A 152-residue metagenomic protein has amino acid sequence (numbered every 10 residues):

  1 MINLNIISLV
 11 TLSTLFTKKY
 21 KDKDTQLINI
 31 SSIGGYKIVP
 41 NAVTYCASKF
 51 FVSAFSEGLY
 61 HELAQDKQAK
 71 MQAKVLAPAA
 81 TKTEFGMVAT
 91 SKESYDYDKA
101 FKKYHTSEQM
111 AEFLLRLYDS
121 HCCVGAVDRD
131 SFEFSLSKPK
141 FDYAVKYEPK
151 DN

Functional and structural regions predicted by a protein language model:
M1-I2: A hydrophobic alpha-helix adjacent to the NAD(P)-binding/active-site core of NAD(P)-dependent oxidoreductases, strongly
S13, S48: Active-site helix of classical SDR
K19-K21, K37, G58-M71: Active-site-adjacent segment of SDR/Rossmann-fold oxidoreductases
S32: Residue(s) in the substrate-gating loop at a strand-loop-helix junction that position the organic substrate next
V39-V43: Active-site loop immediately N-terminal to the catalytic Tyr-X3-Lys motif of short-chain dehydrogenase/reductase
M71, V75-L76, S91-Y147: C-terminal helical subdomain
A77-V88: Short, flexible catalytic-loop segment of classical short-chain dehydrogenase/reductase
